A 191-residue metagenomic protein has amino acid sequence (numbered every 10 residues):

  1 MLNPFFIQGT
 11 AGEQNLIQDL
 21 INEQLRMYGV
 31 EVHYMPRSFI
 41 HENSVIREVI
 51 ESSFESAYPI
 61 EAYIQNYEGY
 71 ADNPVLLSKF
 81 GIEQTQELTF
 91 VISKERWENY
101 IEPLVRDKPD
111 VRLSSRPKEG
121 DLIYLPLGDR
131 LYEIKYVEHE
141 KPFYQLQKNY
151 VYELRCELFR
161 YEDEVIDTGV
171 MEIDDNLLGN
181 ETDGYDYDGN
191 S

Functional and structural regions predicted by a protein language model:
M1-P74, S191: Active-site-proximal polar cores
P74-T89: Acidic-enriched and Gly/Ser
L88-L113: Short alpha-helix capping/helix-loop boundary micro-motifs
T89, E138-C156: Short, solvent-exposed secondary-structure boundary/capping segments
D110-L125: Short coil-to-beta transition motif at edge beta-strands of beta-rich domains
L122-Q145: Short beta-strand and beta-hairpin "edge-sheet" elements
Y152-S191: Glycine- and charge-enriched low-complexity intrinsically disordered segments
